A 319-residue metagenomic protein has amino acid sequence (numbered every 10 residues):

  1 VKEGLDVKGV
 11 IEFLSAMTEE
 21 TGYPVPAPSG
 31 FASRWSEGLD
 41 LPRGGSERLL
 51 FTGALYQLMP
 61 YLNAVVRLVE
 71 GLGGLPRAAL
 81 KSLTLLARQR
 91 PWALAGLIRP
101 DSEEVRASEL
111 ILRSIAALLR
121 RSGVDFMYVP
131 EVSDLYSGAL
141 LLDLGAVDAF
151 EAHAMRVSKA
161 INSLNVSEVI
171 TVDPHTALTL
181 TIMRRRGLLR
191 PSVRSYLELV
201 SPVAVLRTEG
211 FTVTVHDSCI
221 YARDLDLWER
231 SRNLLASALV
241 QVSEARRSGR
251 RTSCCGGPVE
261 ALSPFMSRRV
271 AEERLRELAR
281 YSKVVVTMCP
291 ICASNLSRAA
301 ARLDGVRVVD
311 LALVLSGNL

Functional and structural regions predicted by a protein language model:
V1-D134, L142-T171, A177, G187: Iron-sulfur-cluster electron-transfer modules
G45-S46, E209-F211: Short coil/turn connectors at secondary-structure junctions
A54-L55, C219, L315: Glycine-rich beta-alpha junction loops
A93-S192, A222-L319: Cofactor-cradling patches in redox/metallo enzymes
P191-S201: Short, structured interface segments
E198, A204-V205, F211-L225, G257: Catalytic cores of enzyme domains
